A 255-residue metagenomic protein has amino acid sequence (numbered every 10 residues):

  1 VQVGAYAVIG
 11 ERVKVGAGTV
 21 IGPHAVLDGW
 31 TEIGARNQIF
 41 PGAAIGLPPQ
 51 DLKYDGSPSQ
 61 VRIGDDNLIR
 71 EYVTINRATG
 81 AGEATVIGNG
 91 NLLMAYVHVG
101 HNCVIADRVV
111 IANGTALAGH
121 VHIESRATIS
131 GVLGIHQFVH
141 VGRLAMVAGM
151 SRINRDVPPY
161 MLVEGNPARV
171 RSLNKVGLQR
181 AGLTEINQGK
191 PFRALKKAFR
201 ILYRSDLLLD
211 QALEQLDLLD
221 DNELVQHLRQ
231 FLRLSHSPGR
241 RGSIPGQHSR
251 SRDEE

Functional and structural regions predicted by a protein language model:
V1-E164, A168-R169: Structural signal for interior beta-strand "rungs" in well-ordered beta-sheet cores of soluble enzyme domains
R36, G42, K53, D66 (+2 more regions): Terminal amphipathic alpha-helical/low-complexity segments used for targeting or macromolecular assembly
